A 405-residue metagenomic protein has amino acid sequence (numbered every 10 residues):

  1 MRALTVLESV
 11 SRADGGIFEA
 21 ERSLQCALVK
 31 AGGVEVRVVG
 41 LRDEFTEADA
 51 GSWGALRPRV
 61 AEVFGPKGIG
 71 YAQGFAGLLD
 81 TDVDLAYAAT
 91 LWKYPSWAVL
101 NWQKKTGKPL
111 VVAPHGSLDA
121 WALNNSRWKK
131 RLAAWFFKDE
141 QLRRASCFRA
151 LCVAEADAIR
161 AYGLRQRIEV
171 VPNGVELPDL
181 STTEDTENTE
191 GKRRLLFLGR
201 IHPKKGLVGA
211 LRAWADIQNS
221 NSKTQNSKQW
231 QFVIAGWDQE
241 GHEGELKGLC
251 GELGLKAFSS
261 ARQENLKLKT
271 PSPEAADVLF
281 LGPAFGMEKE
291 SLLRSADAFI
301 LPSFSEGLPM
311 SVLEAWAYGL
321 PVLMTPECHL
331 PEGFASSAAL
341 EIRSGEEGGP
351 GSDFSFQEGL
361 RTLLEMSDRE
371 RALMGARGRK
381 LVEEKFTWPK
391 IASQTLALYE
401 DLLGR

Functional and structural regions predicted by a protein language model:
E19, S23, R193, F197-Q218 (+2 more regions): A conserved mid-protein helix/loop that constitutes part of the nucleotide-sugar donor-binding site
V39-F45, L198, Q231-K247, G282: Glycosyltransferase donor-sugar binding loop
R131-C147: Membrane-proximal helix-turn-helix segments that form the acceptor-binding/catalytic region of lipid-linked
A154, G174: Carbohydrate-associated surface elements
G244-A284: Nucleotide-activated donor-binding/catalytic signature segment of Leloir-type glycosyltransferases, i.e., the conserved
F304: Aromatic "clamp/platform" in nucleotide-sugar-dependent glycosyltransferases that forms part of the donor/acceptor
P321-M324: Short hydrophobic beta-strand element within catalytic cores of glycosyltransferases and related nucleotide-activated
E370-K385, Q394-L396: A short, well-ordered alpha-helix in the C-terminal region of glycosyltransferases
